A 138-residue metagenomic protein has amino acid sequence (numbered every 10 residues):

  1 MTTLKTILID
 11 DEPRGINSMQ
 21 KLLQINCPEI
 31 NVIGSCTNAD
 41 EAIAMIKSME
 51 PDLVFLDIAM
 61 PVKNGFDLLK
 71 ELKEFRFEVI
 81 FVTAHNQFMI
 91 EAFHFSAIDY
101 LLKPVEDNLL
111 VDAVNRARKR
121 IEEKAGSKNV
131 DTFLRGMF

Functional and structural regions predicted by a protein language model:
M1-K5: Non-catalytic signal-transmission and effector/linker regions of two-component phosphorelay proteins
T6, V32-I33, V79: Hydrophobic/aromatic residues located in beta-strands of well-ordered beta-sheets within soluble catalytic
I9-D10, C36, V54: Conserved sequence signature across two-component system core domains
E12-G34: Two-component/phosphorelay signaling modules centered on CheY-like receiver
N17, T37-D40, A44: Short, contiguous clusters of charged residues that form electrostatic/catalytic patches at enzyme active sites, used
G34-T37, L102: Short loop/edge segments at beta-strand edges and connector loops that shape dinucleotide/nucleotide cofactor-binding
E41-L134: CheY-like receiver
